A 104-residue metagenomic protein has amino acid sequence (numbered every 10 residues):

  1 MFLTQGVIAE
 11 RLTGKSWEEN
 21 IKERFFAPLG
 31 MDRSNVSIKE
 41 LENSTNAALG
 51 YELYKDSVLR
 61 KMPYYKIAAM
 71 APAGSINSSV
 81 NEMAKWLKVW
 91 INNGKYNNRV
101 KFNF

Functional and structural regions predicted by a protein language model:
M1-F104: Short, surface-exposed loop or secondary-structure junction motifs that flank catalytic or metal-binding residues
